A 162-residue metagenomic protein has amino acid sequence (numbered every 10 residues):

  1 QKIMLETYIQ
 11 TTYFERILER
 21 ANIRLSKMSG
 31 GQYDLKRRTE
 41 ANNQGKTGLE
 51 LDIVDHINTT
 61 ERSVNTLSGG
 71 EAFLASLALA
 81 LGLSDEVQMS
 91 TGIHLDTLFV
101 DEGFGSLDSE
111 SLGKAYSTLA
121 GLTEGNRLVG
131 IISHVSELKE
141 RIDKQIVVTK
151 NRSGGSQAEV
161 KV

Functional and structural regions predicted by a protein language model:
Q1-V162: Terminal ABC-like ATPase head and other globular end-domains that cap long coiled-coil arms in SMC/Rad50/SbcC-family
